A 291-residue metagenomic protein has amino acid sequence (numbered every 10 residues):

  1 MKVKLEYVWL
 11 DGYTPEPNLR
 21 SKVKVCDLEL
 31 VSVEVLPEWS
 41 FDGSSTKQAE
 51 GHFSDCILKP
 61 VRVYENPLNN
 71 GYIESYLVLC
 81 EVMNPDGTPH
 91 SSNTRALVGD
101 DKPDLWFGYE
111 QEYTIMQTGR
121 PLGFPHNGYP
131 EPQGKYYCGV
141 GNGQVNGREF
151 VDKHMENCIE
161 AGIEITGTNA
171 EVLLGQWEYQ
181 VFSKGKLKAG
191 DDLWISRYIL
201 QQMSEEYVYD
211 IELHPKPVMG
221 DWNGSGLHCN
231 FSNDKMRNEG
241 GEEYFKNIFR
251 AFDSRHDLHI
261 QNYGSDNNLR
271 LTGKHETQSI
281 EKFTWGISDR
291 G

Functional and structural regions predicted by a protein language model:
M1-G291: Glycine-rich, acidic/polar active-site loops that bind/position phosphate-bearing ligands
